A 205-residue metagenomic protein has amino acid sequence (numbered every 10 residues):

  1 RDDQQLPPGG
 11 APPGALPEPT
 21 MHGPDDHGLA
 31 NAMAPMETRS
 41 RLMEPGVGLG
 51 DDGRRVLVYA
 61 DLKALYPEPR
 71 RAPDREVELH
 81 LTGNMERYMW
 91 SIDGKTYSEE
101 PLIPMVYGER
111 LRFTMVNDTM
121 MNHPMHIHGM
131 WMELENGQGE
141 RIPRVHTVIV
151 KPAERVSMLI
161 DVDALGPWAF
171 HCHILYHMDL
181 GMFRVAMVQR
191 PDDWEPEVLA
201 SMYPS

Functional and structural regions predicted by a protein language model:
R1-S205: Copper-binding active sites and cupredoxin-like electron-transfer domains, recognizing His/Cys-rich ligand loops
